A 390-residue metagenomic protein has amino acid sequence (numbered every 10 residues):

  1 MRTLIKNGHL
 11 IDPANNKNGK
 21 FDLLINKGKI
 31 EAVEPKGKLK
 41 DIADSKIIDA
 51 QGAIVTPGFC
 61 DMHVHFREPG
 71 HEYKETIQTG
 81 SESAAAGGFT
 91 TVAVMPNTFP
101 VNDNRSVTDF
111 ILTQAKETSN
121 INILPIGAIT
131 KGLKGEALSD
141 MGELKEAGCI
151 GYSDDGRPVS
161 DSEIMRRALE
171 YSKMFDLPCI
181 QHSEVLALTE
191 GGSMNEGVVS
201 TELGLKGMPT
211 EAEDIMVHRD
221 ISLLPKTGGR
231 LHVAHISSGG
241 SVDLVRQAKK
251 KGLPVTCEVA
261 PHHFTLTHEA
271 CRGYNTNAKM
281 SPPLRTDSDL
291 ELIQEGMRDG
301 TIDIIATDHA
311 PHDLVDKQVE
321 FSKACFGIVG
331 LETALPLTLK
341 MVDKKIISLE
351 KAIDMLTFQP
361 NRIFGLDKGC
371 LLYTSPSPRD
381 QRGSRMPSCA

Functional and structural regions predicted by a protein language model:
M1-I42: N-terminal metal-binding scaffold of metallo-dependent hydrolase/deaminase domains
G8, G28, G52, H63 (+10 more regions): Divalent metal-coordination and catalytic microenvironments
L39-V55: Active-site metal-binding motif and surrounding structural segment of the metallo-beta-lactamase
A50-E117: Metal-associated gating/positioning segment near the N- to mid-region
D109-I121, Y171-Q181: Alpha-helix-loop-beta-strand connector modules within alpha/beta enzyme cores
L138-I305: Histidine/acidic residue-rich metal-binding segments in metalloenzymes
E202-R230, N277, G296-D299, D303-I305 (+1 more regions): His/Asp/Glu-enriched, well-ordered alpha-helical/loop segment that forms or immediately abuts the divalent-metal
Y373-D380: Conserved small/polar residues in nucleotide/adenosyl-binding loops
